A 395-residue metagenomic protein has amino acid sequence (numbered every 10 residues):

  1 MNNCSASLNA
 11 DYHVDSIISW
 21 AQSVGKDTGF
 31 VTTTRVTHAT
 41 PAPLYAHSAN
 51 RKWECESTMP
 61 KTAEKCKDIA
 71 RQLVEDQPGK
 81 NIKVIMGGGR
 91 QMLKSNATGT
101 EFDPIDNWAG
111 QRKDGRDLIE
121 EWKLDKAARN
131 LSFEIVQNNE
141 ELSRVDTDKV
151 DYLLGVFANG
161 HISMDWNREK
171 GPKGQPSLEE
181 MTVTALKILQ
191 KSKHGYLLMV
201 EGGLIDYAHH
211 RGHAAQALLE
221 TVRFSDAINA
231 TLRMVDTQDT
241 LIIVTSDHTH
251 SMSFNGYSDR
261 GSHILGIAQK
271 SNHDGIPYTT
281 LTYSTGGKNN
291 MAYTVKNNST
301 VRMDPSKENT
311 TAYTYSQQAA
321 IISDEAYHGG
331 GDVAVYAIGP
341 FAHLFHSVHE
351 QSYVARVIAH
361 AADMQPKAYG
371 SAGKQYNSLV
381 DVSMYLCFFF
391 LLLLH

Functional and structural regions predicted by a protein language model:
M1-A6: Long, structured ligand/cofactor-binding scaffold of large enzymes
S7, T58, I69, F388-F390: General secretory precursor processing signal
S7-N9, P43-L44: "Short basic amphipathic alpha-helical interaction patches in structured regions
N9-G25: Active-site-adjacent structural elements in enzyme catalytic domains
T28-V31: Short hydrophobic alpha-helical runs that function as membrane-insertion/retention elements
T33, T37-G370: A post-motif C-terminal structural segment
Q375-H395: Cleavable C-terminal sorting propeptides in eukaryotic secreted/cell-surface proteins
